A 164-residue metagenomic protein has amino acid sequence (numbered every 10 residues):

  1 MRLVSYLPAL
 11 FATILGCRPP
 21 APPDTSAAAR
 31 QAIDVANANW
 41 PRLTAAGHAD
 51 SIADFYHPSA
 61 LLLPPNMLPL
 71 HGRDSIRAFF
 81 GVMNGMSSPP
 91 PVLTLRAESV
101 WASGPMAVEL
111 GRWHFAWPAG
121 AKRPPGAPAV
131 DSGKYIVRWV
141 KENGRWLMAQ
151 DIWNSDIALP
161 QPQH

Functional and structural regions predicted by a protein language model:
M1-I14: Sec-dependent bacterial lipoprotein signal peptides
C17-D54, L61-H164: A beta-strand edge to alpha-helix "cap/lid" segment located at domain peripheries
